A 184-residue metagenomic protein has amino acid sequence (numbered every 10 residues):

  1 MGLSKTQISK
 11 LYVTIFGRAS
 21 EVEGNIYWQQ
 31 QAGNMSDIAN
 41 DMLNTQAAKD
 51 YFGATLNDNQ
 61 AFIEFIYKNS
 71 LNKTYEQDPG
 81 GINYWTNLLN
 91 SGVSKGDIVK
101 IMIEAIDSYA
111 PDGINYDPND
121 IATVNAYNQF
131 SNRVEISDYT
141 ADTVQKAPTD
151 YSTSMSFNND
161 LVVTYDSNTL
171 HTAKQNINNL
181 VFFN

Functional and structural regions predicted by a protein language model:
M1-N184: Substrate/cofactor-recognition hotspot
